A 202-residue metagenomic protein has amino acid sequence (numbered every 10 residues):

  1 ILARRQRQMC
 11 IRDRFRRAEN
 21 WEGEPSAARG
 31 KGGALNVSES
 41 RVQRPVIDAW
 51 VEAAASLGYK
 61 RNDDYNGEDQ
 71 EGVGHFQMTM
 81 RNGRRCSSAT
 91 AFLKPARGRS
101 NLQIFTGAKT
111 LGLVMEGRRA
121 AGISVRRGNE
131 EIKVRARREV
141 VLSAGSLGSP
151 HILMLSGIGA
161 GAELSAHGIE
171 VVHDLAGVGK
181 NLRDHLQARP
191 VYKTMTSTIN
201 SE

Functional and structural regions predicted by a protein language model:
I1-R7: Single conserved hydrophobic/aromatic residue that forms the stacking wall/gate of nucleotide- or nucleobase-binding
R5, G30-A53, L57: Dinucleotide-binding Rossmann-like beta1-alpha1 core, especially the glycine-rich loop that anchors the ADP
Q8, G58-G67, G168-G177: A short alpha-helix-loop-beta-strand transition element characteristic of N-terminal alpha/beta dinucleotide-binding
Q8, R12-G32: A conserved beta-strand/loop capping segment in the N-terminal third of enzymes that catalyze redox or closely related
R16-N20, A55, I169: Sec-exported extracytoplasmic/periplasmic mature domains
A27-R41, N62-R99, S124: Helix-loop-beta segment of a Rossmann-like dinucleotide-binding subdomain
R99-T110: A conserved beta-strand/loop element that lines the FAD pocket in flavoprotein oxidoreductases
L113-E116, G122-E202: Glycine-rich loop(s) and the adjacent beta-strand/alpha-helix scaffold that form part
